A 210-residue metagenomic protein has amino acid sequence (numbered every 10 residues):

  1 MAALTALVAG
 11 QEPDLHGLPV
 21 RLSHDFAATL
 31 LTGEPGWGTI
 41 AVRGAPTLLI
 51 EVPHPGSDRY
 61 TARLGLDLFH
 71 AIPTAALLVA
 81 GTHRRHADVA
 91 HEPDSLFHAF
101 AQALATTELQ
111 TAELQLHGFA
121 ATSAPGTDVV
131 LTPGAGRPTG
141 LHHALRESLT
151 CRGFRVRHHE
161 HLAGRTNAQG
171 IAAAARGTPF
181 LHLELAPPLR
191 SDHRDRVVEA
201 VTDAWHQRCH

Functional and structural regions predicted by a protein language model:
M1-L181, L185-H210: N-terminal catalytic or cofactor-binding beta/alpha core of small enzyme domains
